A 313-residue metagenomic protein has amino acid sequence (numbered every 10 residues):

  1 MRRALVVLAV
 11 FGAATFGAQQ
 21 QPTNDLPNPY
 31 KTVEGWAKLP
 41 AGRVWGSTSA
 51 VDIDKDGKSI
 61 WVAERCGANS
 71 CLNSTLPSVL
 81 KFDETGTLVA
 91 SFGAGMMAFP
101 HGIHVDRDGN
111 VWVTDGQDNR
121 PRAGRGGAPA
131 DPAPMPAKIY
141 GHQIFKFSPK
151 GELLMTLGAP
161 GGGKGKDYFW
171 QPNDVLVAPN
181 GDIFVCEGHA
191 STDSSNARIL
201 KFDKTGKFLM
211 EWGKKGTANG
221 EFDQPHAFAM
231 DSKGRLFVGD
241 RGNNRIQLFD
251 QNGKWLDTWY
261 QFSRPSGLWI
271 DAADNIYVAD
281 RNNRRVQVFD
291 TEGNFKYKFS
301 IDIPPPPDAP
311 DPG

Functional and structural regions predicted by a protein language model:
A4-T15: Bacterial N-terminal signal peptides
Q19-G313: Eukaryotic scaffold repeat domains enriched in small/polar residues
